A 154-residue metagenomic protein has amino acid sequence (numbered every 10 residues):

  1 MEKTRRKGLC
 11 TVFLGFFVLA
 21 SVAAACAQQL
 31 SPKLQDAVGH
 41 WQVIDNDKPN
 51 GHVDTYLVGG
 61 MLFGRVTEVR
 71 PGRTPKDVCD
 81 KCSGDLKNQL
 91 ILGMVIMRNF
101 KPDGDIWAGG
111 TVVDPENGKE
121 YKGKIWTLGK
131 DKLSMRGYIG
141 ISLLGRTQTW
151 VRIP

Functional and structural regions predicted by a protein language model:
E2-F13: Bacterial N-terminal signal peptides that target proteins for export
T11-S21: Bacterial N-terminal signal peptides
Q28-H40: N-terminal helix-cap/turn-to-beta initiation motif at the start of protein domains
V38, V43-D45, P49-E116, E120-Y121: Central antiparallel beta-sheet cores of small beta-barrel/beta-sandwich binding domains
L57, P102, T127-L128, R152: Generic beta-strand structural signal
K81-K87, S134-I141: Short aromatic-glycine motifs in intrinsically disordered, low-complexity regions
V112-D131, R136: Acidic, glycine-rich flexible loop segments
K130-K132, I139-P154: Edge beta-strand at a domain terminus
